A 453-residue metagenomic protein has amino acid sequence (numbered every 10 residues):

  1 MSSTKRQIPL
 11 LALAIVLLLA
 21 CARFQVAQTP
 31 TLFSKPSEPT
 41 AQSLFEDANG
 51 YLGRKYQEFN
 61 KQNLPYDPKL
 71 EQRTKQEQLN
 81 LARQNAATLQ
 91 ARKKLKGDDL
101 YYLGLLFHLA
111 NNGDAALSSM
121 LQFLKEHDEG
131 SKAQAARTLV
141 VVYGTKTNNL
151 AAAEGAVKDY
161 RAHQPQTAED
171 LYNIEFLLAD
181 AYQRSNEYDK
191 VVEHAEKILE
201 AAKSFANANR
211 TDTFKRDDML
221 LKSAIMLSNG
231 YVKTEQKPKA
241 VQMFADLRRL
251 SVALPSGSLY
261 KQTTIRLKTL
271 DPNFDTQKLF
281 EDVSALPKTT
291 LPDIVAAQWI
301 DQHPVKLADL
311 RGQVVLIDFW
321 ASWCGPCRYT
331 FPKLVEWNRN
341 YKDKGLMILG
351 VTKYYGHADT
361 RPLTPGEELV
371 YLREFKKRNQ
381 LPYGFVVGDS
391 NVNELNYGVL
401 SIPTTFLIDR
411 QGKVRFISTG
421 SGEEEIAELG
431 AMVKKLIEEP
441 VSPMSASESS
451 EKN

Functional and structural regions predicted by a protein language model:
F24-D98: N-terminal leader/linker segments that initiate helical-solenoid repeat arrays
P68-N85, H108-S119, T145-K158, Y188-S204: Helix-turn-helix repeat elements of alpha-solenoid scaffolds
T88-D98, A110, L124-A135, T147 (+4 more regions): Short solvent-exposed coil/turn linkers within tandem alpha-helical repeat scaffolds
F107, Y143-G144, Y182, A224 (+1 more regions): Residue at a conserved register position within TPR or TPR-like alpha-solenoid repeats
I174, Y329-N379, V386-L395, A431: Structural microenvironment flanking redox-active thiols in thiol-disulfide oxidoreductases
R249-A297, A308-R311, V441-N453: N-proximal helix/coil linker or "cap" segments that precede and/or mark the start of modular domains
P304-R328, L334, I348-L349: Short active-site neighborhood of thiol/selenol oxidoreductases, capturing the structured segment around
K377-Y383, V387-K434: Thiol/disulfide oxidoreductase modules built on the thioredoxin-like
